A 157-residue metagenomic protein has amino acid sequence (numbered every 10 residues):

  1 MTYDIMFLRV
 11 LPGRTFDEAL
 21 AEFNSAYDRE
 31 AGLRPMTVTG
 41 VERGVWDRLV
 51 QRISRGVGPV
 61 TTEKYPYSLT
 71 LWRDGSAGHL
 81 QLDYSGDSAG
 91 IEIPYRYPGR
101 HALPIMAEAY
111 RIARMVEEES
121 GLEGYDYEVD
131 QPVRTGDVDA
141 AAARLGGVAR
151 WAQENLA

Functional and structural regions predicted by a protein language model:
M1-A157: Acidic (Asp/Glu-rich) sequence patches and key acidic residues that form negatively charged surfaces used
